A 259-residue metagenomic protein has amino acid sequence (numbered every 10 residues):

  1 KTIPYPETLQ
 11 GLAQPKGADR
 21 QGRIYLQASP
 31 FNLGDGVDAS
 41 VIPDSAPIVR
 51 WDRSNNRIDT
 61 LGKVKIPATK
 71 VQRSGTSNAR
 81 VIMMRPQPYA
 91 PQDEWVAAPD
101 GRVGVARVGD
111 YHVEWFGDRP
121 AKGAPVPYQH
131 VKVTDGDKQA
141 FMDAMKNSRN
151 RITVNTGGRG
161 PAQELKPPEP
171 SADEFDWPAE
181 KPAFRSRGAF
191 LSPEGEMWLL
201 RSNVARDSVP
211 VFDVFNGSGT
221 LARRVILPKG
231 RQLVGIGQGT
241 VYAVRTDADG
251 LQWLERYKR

Functional and structural regions predicted by a protein language model:
K1-R259: Eukaryotic scaffold repeat domains enriched in small/polar residues
